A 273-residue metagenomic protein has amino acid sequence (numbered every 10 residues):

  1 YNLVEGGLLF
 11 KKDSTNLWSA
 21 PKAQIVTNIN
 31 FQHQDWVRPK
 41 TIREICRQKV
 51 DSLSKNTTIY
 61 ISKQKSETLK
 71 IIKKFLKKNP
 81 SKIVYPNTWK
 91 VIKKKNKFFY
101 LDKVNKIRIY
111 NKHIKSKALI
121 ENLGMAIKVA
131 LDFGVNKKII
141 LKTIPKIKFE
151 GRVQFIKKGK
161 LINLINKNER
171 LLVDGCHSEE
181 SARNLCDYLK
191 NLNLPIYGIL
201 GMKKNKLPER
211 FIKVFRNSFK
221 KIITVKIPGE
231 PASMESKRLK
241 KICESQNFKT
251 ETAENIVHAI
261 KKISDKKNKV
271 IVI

Functional and structural regions predicted by a protein language model:
Y1, G6, K12-I25, N30-H33 (+2 more regions): Nucleotide phosphate-binding/pyrophosphate-handling subdomain across enzymes that bind or process nucleotide phosphates
K11, L17-P80, E209: Conserved catalytic-core segment of NTP-binding enzymes
F31-D35, V91-I92, E230-A232: Short gly/pro/ser/thr-enriched loop/turn and capping motifs at secondary-structure boundaries
K40-I42, S178, N255: Alpha-helix N-cap recognition
I59, P195-G201, K221-K226, K269-I273: Short glycine-rich phosphate-binding loop at a beta-alpha junction
S62-K63, F75-K94, K112-S116, I139-I147 (+5 more regions): Beta-strand->loop->alpha-helix junctions that form or flank phosphate-binding loops in nucleotide-handling enzymes
K65-V84, K95-K97, N166-V173, I212-K269: C-terminal helical cap/extension that packs against the catalytic core of soluble nucleotide-cofactor enzymes
I92-R108: Acidic-glycine-rich active-site phosphate/pyrophosphate-binding loop
